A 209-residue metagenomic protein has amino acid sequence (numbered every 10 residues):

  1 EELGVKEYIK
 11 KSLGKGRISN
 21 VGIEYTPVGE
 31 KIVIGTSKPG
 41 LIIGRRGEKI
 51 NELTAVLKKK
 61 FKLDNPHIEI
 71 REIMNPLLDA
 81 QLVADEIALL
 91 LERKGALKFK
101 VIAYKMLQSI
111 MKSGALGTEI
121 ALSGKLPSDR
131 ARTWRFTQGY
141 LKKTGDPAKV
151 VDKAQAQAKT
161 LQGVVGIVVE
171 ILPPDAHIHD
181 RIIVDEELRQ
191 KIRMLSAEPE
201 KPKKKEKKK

Functional and structural regions predicted by a protein language model:
E1-K209: RNA-contacting regions in translation and RNA-metabolism proteins, encompassing KH/S1 modules where present
